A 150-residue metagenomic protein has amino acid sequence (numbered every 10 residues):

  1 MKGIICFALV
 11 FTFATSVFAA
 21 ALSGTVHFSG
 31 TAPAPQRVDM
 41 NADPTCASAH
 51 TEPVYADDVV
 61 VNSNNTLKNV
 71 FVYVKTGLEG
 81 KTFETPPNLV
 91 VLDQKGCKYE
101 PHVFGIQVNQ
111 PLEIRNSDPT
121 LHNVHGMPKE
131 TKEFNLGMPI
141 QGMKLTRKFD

Functional and structural regions predicted by a protein language model:
M1-L9: Positively charged n-region of N-terminal signal peptides that target proteins for export
A8-L9, F13, K98: Hydrophobic alpha-helical segments and their boundary regions
F13-A19: Sec/Tat signal peptide C-region and signal peptidase I cleavage site
A19-D150: Extracytoplasmic copper-binding redox domains, predominantly the cupredoxin/blue-copper superfamily
